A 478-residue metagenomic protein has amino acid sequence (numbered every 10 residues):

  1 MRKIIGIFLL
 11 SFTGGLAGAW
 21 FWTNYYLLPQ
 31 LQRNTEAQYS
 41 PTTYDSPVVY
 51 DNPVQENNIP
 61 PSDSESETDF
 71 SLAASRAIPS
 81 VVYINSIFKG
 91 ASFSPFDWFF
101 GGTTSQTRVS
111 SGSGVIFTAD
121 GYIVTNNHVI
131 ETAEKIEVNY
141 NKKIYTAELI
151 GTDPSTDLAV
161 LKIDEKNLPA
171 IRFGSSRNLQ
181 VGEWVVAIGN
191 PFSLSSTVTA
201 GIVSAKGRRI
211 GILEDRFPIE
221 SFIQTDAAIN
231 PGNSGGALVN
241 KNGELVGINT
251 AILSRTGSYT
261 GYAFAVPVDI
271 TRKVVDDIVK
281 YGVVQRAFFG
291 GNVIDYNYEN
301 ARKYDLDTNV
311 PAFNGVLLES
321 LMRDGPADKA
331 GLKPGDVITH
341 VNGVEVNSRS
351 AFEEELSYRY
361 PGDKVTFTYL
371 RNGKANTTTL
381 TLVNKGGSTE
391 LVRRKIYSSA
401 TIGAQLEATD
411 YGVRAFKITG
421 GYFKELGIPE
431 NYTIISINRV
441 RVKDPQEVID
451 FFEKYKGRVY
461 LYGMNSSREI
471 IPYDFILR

Functional and structural regions predicted by a protein language model:
K3-G6, S11-L16, W20-P334, H340-E345 (+4 more regions): Serine-dependent protease modules
I78, I396-I428: Extracytoplasmic/periplasm-facing segments of secreted or lipoprotein envelope proteins
P154-D157, D410, R468: Short acidic/glycine-enriched loop/turn segments that link adjacent beta-strands
G335, N431: Conserved catalytic motifs of ABC-family nucleotide-binding domains
T378-L380, P472-I476: Edge beta-strands of extracellular beta-sandwich domains
K443-Q446: A conserved acidic, glycine/proline-rich C-terminal tail/linker
Y460-S466: Short, exposed beta-strand-loop hairpins at the edges of beta-sheets in extracellular/periplasmic proteins
